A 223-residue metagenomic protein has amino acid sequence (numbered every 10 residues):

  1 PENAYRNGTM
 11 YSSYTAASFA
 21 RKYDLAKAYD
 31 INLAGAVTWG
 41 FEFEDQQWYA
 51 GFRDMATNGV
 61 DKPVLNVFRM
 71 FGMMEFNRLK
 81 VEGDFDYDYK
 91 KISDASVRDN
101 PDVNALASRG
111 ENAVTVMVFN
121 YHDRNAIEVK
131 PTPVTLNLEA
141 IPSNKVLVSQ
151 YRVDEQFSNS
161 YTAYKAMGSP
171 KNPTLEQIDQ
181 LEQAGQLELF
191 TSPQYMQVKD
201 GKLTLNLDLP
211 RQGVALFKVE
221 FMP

Functional and structural regions predicted by a protein language model:
P1-A113, M117-V129: Aromatic/acidic polysaccharide-binding cleft in carbohydrate-active enzymes
M117-P223: C-terminal beta-sandwich/jelly-roll accessory domains of carbohydrate-active enzymes
